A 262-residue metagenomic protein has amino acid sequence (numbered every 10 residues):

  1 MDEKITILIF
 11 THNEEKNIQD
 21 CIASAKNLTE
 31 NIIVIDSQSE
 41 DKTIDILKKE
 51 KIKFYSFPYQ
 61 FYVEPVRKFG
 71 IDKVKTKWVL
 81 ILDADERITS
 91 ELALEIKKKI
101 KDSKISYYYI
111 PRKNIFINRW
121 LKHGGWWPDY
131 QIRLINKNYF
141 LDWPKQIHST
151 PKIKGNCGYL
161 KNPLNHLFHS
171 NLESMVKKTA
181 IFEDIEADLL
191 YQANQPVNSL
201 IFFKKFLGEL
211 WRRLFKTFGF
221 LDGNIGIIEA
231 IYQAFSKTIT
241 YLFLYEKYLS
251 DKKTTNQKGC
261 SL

Functional and structural regions predicted by a protein language model:
M1-K4, K49, K101-D102, D251-L262: Short, Lys/Arg-enriched, disordered terminal segments
K4-T6, N31: Cell-envelope/extracellular polymer assembly enzymes that use nucleotide-activated donors
L8-N27: Short, well-formed alpha-helical segments that are part of the catalytic scaffolds of diverse glycosyltransferases
N17-Q19, D41-E50, E91-L92: Acidic helix N-cap motif at the loop->helix transition within catalytic regions of sugar-transfer enzymes
S24, D36-D45, Y59, D83: A conserved acidic beta->alpha catalytic loop
E30, I44-K75: Conserved donor nucleotide-binding strand/loop of the catalytic core
E64-I71, W78-L82, T89-S250, C260-L262: Catalytic-site signature of metal-activated, phosphate-bearing donor transferases, centered on the GT-A/GT-A-like
